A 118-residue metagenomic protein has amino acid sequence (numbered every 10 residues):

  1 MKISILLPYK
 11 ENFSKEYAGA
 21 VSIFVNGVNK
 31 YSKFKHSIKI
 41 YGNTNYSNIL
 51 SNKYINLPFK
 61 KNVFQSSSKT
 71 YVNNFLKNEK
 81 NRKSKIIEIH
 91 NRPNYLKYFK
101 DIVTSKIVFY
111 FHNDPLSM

Functional and structural regions predicted by a protein language model:
M1-S4: Extreme N-terminal starter segment of soluble prokaryotic enzymes
Y9-K15, F24-S67: N-terminal strand-loop element at the rim of the active site of nucleotide-sugar-dependent glycosyltransferases
K61-I86, L96: An amphipathic, basic-hydrophobic alpha-helix
I89-N94, F111: Short His-centered aromatic/hydrophobic patch
N94-Y98, L116-M118: Short, well-ordered alpha-helical microsegments
D101-V103: Short, conserved loop/helix-junction motifs that constitute active-site signature segments in enzyme catalytic cores
S105-M118: Nucleotide-sugar donor phosphate/pyrophosphate-binding loop at the beta->alpha transition of glycosyltransferases
